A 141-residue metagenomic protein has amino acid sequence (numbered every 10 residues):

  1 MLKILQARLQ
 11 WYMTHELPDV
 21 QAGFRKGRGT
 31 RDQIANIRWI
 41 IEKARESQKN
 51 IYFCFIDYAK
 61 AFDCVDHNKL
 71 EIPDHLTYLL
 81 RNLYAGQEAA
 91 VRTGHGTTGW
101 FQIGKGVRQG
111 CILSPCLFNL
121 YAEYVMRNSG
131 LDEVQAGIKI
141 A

Functional and structural regions predicted by a protein language model:
M1-A141: Nucleotidyl polymerases of mobile genetic elements and RNA viruses
